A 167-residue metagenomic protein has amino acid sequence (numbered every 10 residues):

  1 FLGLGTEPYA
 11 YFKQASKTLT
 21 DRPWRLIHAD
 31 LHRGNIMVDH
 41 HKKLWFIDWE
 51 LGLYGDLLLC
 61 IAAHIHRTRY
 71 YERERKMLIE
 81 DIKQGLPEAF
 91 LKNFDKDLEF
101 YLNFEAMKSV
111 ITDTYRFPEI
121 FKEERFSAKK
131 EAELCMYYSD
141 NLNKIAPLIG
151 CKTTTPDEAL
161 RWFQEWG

Functional and structural regions predicted by a protein language model:
F1-H28: An alpha-helical support segment within catalytic cores of ATP-dependent transferases
F1-L2, R22, L53, A132-C135: A cross-family kinase active-site recognition segment
R25, D30, N35, D48: Conserved catalytic-loop position in the HRD/HxD motif
H41, D48-L53: Activation of the activation-loop gatekeeper triad in protein kinase-fold domains
L58-L91, N103-R125, D140-I145: Active-site activation/catalytic loop segments of kinase-like enzymes and analogous catalytic loops in related
L91-E105, K129-E133: All-alpha amphipathic helical-bundle segments outside canonical DNA-binding/catalytic cores that form hydrophobic
T112-G167: ATP/Mg2+ or Mg2+-diphosphate-binding catalytic cores that bind nucleotide phosphates or diphosphates via glycine-rich
